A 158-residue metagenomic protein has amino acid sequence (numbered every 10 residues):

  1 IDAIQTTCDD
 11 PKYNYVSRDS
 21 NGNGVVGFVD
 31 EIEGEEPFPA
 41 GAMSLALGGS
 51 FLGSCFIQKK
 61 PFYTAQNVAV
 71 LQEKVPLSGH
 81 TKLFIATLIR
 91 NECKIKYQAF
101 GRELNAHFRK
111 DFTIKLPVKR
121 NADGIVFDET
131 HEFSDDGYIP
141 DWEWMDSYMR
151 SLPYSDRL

Functional and structural regions predicted by a protein language model:
I1-L158: Charged, alpha-helix-forming regions
